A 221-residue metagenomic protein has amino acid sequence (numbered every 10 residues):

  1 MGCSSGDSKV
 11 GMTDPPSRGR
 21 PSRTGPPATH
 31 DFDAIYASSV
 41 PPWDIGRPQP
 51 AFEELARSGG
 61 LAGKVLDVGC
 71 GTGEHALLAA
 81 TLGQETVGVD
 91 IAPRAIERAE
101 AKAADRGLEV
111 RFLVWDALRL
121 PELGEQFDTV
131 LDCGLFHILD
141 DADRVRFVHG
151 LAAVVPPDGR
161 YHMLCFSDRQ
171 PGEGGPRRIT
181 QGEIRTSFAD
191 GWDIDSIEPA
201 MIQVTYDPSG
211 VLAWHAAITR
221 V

Functional and structural regions predicted by a protein language model:
G2-L66, T72-L123, L139-V154, G159-V221: Class I (Rossmann-like) S-adenosyl-L-methionine-dependent methyltransferase catalytic domain, capturing the SAM-binding
E122-V130: A short acidic, Gly/Pro-enriched loop at the edge of an enzyme's catalytic core that lines a small-molecule cofactor
G134-I138: Short catalytic micro-motifs in class I SAM-dependent methyltransferases
